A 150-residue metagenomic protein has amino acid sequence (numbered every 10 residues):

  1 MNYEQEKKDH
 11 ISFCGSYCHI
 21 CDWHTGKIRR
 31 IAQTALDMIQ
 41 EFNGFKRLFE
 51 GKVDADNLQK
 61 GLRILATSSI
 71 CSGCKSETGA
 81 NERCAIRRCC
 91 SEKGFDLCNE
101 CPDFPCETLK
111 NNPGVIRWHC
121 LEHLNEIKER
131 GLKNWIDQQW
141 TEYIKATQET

Functional and structural regions predicted by a protein language model:
N2-L97, F104-N111, V115-L132, Q148: Hydrophobic scaffolds flanking metal-cofactor catalytic centers in soluble metalloenzymes
R130-T150: Intrinsically disordered, low-complexity terminal/linker regions enriched in Pro/Ser/Gly and acidic residues
